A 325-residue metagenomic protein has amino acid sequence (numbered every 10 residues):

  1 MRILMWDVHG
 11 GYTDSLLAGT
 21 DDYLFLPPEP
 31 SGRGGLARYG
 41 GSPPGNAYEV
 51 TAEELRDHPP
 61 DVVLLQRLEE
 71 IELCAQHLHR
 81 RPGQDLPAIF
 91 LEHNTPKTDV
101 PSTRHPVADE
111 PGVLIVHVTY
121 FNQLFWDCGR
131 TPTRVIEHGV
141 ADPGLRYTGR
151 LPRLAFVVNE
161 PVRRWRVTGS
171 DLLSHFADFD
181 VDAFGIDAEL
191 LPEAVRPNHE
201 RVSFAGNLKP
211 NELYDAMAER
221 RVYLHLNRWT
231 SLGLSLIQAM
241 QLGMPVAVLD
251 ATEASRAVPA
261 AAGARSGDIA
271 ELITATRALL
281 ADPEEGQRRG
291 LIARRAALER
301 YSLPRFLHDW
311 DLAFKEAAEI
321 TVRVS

Functional and structural regions predicted by a protein language model:
M1-Q76, R265, L303, H308 (+1 more regions): N-terminal pre-catalytic "stem/leader" segment of glycosyltransferase-like enzymes
E69, L73-R163: Catalytic core of nucleotide-activated saccharide and alditol-phosphate transferases
V140-P197, F204: Conserved catalytic-core segment of nucleotide-activated headgroup transferases in glycan assembly
Y214, I237-Q241, T252-R256: Short alpha-helical segment that forms part of, or immediately flanks, the ligand-binding pocket in carbohydrate-active
R228: Aromatic "clamp/platform" in nucleotide-sugar-dependent glycosyltransferases that forms part of the donor/acceptor
P245-V248: Short hydrophobic beta-strand element within catalytic cores of glycosyltransferases and related nucleotide-activated
A260-A270, A278-E284: Conserved acidic donor-binding segment of nucleotide-sugar-dependent glycosyltransferases
A281-K315, E319: A charged, aromatic-enriched C-terminal amphipathic alpha-helix characteristic of glycosyltransferases across folds
